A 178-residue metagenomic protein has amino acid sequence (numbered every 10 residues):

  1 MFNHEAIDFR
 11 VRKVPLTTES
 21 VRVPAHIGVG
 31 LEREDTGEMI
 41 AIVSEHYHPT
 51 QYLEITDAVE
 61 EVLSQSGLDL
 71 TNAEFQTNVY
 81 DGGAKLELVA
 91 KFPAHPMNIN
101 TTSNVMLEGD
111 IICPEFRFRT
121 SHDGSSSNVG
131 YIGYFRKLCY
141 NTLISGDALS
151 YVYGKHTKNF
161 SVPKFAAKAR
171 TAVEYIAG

Functional and structural regions predicted by a protein language model:
M1-E60, G67: Feature for intrinsically disordered/low-complexity regulatory segments and propeptides
S64-G178: Intrinsic disorder/low-complexity polar-acidic segments
